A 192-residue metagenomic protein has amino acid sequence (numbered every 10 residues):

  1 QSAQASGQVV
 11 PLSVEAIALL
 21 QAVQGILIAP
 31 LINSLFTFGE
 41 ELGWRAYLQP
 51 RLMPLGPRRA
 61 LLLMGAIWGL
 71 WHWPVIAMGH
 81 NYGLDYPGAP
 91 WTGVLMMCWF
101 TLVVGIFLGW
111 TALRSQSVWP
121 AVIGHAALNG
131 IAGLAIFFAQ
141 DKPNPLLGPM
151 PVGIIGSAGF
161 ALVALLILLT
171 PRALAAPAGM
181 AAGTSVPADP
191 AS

Functional and structural regions predicted by a protein language model:
Q1-L42, Q49-L55, M78-G93, M180-T184 (+1 more regions): Juxtamembrane helix-loop-helix connectors linking adjacent transmembrane helices in multi-pass membrane enzymes
Q21, L61, G65, M97 (+2 more regions): Small-residue packing motifs within transmembrane alpha-helices
I26, P30-S34, L62-G69, V94 (+4 more regions): Residue-level signature of the transmembrane alpha-helical core of multi-pass small-molecule transporters
L35, L48, V104-L108, V163: Hydrophobic/aromatic residues in alpha-helical transmembrane segments
F38-L70, G109, L113-S117: Membrane-interface helix/loop boundary segments of multi-pass membrane proteins
H72-G83, I136-D141: Membrane-interface helix-cap regions at the ends of transmembrane helices in multi-pass membrane proteins
L84-Y86, V94, C98-W110: Hydrophobic alpha-helical segments embedded in the membrane of multi-pass proteins
Y86-V94, G124-S192: C-terminal membrane module of polytopic membrane proteins
